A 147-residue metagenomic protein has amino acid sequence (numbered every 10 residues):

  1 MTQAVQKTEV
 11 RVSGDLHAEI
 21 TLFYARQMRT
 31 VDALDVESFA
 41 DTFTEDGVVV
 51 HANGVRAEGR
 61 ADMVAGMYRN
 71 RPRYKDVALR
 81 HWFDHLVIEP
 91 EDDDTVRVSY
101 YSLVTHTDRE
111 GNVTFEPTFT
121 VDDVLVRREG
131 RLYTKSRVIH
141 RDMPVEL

Functional and structural regions predicted by a protein language model:
M1-D41: Short, low-complexity N-terminal intrinsically disordered segments enriched in polar/charged residues
T2-T8, P72-L147: A beta-strand edge to alpha-helix "cap/lid" segment located at domain peripheries
V5-E9, H17-A18, D41-E45, G66-M67 (+2 more regions): A generic structural signal for ordered alpha-helices
V10, G14, G54-A57, N112: Charge-dense, low-complexity intrinsically disordered segments
R11-V12, Y24, V48, R73 (+1 more regions): Residue-level detector of alpha-helix boundaries and kinks
A25-F43, P117-T134: Extended hydrophobic secondary-structure segments
V36-S102: A solvent-exposed, acidic/Ser-Thr-rich amphipathic alpha-helical stretch
